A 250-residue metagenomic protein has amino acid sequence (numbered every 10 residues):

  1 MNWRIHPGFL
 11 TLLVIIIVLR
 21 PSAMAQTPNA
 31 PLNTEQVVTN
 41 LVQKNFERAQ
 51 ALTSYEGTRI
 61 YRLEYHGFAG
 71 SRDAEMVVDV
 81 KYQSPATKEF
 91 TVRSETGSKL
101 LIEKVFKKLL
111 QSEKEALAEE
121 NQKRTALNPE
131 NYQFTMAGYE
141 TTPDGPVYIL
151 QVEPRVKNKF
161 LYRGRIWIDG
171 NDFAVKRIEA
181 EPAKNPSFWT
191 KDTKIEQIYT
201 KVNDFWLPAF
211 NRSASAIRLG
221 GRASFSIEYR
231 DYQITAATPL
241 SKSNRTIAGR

Functional and structural regions predicted by a protein language model:
M1-T11: Bacterial N-terminal signal peptides that target proteins for export
F9-R20: Bacterial N-terminal signal peptides
P21-A25: Sec/Tat signal peptide C-region and signal peptidase I cleavage site
Q26-R163, G170-V175, A183-T193, T200-W206 (+1 more regions): Structured extracytoplasmic
